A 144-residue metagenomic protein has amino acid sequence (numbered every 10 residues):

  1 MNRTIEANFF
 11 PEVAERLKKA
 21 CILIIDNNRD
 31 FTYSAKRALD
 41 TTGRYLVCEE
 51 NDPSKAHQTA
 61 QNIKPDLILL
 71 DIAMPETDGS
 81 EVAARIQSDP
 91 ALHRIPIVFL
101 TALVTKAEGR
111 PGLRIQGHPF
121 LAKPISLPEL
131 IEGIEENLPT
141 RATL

Functional and structural regions predicted by a protein language model:
M1-C21, P128-L144: Non-catalytic signal-transmission and effector/linker regions of two-component phosphorelay proteins
R29-C48: Two-component/phosphorelay signaling modules centered on CheY-like receiver
E50-S54: Conserved Asp/Asn-Gly motif in the active-site loop of CheY-like receiver
I63-L69: Active-site beta3 strand of CheY-like receiver
D71, T101: Active-site residues of response regulator receiver
M74: Receiver (REC) domain active-site loop signature in two-component systems and cognate sites in sensor histidine kinases
K123: A Lys-centered signature of the CheY-like receiver
